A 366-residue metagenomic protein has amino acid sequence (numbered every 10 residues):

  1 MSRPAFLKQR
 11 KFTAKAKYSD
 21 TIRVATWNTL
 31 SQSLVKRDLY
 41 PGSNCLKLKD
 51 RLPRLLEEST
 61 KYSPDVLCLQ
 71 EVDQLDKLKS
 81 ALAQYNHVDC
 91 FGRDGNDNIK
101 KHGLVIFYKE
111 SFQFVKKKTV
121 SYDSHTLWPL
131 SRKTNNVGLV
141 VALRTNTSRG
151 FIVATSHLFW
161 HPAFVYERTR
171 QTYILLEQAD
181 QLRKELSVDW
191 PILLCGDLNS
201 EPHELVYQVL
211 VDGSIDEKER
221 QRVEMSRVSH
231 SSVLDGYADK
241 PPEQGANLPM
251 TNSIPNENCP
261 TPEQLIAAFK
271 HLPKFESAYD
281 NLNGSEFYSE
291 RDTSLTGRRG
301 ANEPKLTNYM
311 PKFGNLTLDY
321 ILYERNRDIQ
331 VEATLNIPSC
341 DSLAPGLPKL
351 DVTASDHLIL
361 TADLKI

Functional and structural regions predicted by a protein language model:
M1-Q84, G95-H102, Y173, V223 (+2 more regions): N-terminal, active-site-proximal structural segment of metallo-dependent hydrolase catalytic domains
S2-A14, D180-L193, N199-I366: Metal-dependent phosphoester-hydrolase catalytic domains
S2-T21, V66-F164, A268, L335 (+1 more regions): Structured beta-strand-rich core segments of catalytic domains in phosphoester-bond hydrolases
W27-N28, L55, S59, F107 (+6 more regions): Generic structural signal for small/hydrophobic residues in well-ordered secondary structure, especially within
L30, D73, F159, L198-E201: Catalytic metal-binding/acid-base residues of hydrolase active sites
R37-Y40, S80-A81, K118-V120, V165-T169 (+1 more regions): Short coil/turn segments at secondary-structure boundaries
K47-R54, I99, K133-N136, Y166-I174 (+4 more regions): Soluble or luminal CAZymes and related metallo-dependent hydrolases
G138-A154, R168-C195, S200-H203: His/acidic metal-ligating clusters that form di-metal
